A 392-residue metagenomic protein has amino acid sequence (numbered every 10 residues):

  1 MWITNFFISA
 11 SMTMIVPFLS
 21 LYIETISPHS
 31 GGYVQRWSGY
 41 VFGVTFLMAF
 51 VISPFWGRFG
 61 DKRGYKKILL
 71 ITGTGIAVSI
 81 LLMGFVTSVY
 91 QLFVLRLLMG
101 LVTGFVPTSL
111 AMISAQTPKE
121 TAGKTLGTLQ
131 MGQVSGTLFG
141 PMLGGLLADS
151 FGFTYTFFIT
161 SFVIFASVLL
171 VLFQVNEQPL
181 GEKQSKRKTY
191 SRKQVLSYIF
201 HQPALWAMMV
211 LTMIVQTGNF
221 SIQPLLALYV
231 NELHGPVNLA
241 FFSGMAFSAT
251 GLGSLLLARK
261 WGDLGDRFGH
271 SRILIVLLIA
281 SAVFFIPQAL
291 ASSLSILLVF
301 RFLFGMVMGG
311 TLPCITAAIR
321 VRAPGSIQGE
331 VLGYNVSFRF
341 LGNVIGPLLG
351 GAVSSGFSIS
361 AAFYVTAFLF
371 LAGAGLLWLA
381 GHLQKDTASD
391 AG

Functional and structural regions predicted by a protein language model:
M1-L21, T25, H201-S221, F302: Pair of pore-lining "gating" transmembrane helices in MFS-fold secondary transporters
F18-Q35, L225-F241: Short amphipathic helix-loop junctions that connect adjacent transmembrane helices in Major Facilitator Superfamily/SLC
F46-P54, G104, T137-L138, G251-R259 (+1 more regions): Residue-level signature of mid-helix packing/kink "hotspots" within the transmembrane helices of 12-pass Major
V51-T87, G265-F268: Conserved MFS/SLC helix-loop-helix module at the cytosolic interface between two early adjacent transmembrane helices
S79, Y90-L98, F284, S295-L303: Paired small-residue
L95-Q133, A318: Cytoplasmic helix-loop-helix junction between adjacent transmembrane helices in 12-TM secondary transporters
T156-L172, F363-L379: Symmetry-related core transmembrane helices of the 12-TM Major Facilitator Superfamily/SLC fold
E177-M208, G392: Juxtamembrane intracellular "pre-TM" segments in multi-pass secondary transporters
